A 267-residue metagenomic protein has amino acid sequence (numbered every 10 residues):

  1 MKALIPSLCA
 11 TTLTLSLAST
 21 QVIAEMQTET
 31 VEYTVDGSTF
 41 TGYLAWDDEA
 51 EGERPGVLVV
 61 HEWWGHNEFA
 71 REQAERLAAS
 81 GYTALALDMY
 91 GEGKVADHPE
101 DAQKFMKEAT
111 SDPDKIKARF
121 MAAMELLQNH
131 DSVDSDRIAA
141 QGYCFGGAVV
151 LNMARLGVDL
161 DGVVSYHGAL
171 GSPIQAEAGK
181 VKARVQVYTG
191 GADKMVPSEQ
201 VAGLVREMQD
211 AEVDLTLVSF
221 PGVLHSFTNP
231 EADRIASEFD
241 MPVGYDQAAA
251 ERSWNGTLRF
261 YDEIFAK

Functional and structural regions predicted by a protein language model:
L17-Q21: N-terminal signal peptide c-region/cleavage motif recognized by signal peptidases
T30-S132, P230-G244: Serine-hydrolase catalytic machinery in alpha/beta-hydrolase-like enzymes
Q73, P197-M208: Short alpha-helix in the alpha/beta-hydrolase fold that links the catalytic acid
F120-V181: Primarily recognizes the serine-hydrolase "nucleophile elbow" in alpha/beta-hydrolase and SGNH/GDSL folds
L160, K180-V185, A211-D214: Short, proline-enriched alpha-helix->beta-strand connector loops that line the catalytic pocket of alpha/beta-hydrolase
V181, V187-T189, D193, F220: Short beta-strand/loop motif that positions the catalytic acidic residue of the alpha/beta-hydrolase fold
A192-V196, H225: Acidic catalytic loop of the alpha/beta-hydrolase fold
Q209, D214-K267: C-terminal catalytic histidine-bearing segment of alpha/beta-hydrolase fold enzymes
